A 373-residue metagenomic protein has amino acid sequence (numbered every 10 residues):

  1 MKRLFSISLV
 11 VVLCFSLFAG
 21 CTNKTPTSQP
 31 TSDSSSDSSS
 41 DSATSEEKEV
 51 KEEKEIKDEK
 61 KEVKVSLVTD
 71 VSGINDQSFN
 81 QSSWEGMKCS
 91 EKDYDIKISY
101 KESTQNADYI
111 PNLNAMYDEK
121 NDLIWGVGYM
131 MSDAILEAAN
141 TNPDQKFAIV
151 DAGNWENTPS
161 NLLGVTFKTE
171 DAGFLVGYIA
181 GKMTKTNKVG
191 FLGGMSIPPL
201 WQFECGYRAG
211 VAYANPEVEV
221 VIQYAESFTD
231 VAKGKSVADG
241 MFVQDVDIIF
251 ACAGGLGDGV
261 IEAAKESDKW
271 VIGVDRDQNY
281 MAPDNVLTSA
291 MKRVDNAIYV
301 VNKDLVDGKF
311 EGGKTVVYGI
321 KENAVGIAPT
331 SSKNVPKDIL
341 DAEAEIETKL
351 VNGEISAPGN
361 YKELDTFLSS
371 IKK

Functional and structural regions predicted by a protein language model:
M1-I7: Positively charged n-region of N-terminal signal peptides that target proteins for export
K2, F15, S39-S40: Generic signature of intrinsically disordered, low-complexity, basic-rich segments and short cationic peptides
I7-L13: Sec-dependent N-terminal signal peptides
S16-G20: C-terminal motif of bacterial Sec signal peptides marking the signal peptidase cleavage site
K24-Q29, D33-K373: A residue-level marker of the well-folded mature domains of exported/periplasmic proteins
